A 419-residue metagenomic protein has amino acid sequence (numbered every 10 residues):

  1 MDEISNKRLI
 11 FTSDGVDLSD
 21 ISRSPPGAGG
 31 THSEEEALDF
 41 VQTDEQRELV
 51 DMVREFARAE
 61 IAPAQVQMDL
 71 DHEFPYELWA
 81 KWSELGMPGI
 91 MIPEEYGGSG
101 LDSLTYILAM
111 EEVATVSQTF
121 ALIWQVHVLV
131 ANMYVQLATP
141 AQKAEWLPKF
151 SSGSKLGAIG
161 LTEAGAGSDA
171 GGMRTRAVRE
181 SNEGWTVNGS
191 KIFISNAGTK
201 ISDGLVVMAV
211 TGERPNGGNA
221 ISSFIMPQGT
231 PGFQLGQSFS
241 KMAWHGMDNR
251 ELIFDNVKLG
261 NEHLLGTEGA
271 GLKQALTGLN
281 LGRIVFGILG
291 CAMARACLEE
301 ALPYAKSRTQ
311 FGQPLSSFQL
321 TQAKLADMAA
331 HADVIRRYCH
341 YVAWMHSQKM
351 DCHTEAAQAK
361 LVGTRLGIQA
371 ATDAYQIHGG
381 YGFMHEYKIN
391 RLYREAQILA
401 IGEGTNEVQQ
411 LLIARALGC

Functional and structural regions predicted by a protein language model:
D2-V116, F120, L137-Q142, K149 (+5 more regions): Alpha-helical interface subdomain recognition
G86, A109-A114, A209-V210, M226-P231 (+1 more regions): Short Ser/Thr-interspersed hydrophobic loop/turn segments at strand-loop and sheet-helix junctions that line or gate
I123-W124, F150, G165-S168, S195-K200 (+3 more regions): Short Gly/Pro-enriched turn/cap motifs at secondary-structure boundaries
L129-L137: Helix-loop "lid/cap" segments that line or gate small-molecule binding pockets
G153-L161, M208: A short, Trp-centered hydrophobic/proline-enriched beta-strand micro-motif
G172, G229-G260: Flexible, small-/acidic-enriched active-site or ligand-binding loops
G184, N188-Q234: A short core secondary-structure module
N256-Q274: Long, acidic (Asp/Glu-rich), low-complexity accessory segments flanking structured domains
